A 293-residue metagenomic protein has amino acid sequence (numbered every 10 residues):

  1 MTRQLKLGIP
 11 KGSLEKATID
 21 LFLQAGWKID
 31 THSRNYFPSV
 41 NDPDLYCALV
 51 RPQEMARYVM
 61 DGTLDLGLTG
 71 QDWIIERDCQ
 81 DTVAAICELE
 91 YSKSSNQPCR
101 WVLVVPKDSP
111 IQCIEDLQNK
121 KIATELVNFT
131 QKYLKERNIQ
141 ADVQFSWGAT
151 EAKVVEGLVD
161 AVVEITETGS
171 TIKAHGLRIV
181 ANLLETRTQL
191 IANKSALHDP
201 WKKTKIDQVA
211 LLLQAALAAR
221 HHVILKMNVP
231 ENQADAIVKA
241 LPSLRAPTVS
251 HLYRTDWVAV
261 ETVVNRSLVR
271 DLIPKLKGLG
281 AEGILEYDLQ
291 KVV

Functional and structural regions predicted by a protein language model:
T2-D44, L49, T69-R100, D108-V293: Small-molecule-sensing regulatory modules
Y46-D65: Short, structured active-site "lid" loops
